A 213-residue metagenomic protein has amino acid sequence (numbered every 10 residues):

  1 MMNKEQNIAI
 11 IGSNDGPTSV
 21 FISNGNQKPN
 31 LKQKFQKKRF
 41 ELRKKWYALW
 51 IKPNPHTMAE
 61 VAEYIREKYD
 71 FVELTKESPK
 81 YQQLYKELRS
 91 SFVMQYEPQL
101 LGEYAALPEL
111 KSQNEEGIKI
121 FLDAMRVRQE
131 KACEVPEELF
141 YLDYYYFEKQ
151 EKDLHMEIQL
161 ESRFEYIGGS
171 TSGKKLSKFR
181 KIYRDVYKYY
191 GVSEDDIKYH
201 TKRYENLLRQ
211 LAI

Functional and structural regions predicted by a protein language model:
M2-K28: Short acidic, low-complexity intrinsically disordered linear motifs used for protein-protein interactions
I22, K34-K37: Zinc-coordinated DNA-binding modules of eukaryotic transcription factors
Q27, Q36-A212: Conserved mixed alpha/beta catalytic, RNA-binding, or beta-rich assembly cores of soluble enzyme, regulatory
